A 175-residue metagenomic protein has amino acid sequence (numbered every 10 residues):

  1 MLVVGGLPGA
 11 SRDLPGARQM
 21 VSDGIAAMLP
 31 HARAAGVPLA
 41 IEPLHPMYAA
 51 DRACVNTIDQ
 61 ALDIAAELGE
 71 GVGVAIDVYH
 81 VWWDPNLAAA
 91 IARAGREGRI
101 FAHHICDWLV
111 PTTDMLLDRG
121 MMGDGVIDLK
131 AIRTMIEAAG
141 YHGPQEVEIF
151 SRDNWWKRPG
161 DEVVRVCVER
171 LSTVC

Functional and structural regions predicted by a protein language model:
M1-G73, W83-D84: Active-site acidic/histidine proton-transfer and metal-coordination neighborhood in alpha/beta enzyme cores
V55-I76, H80-C175: Histidine-acidic metal/acid-base catalytic patches
